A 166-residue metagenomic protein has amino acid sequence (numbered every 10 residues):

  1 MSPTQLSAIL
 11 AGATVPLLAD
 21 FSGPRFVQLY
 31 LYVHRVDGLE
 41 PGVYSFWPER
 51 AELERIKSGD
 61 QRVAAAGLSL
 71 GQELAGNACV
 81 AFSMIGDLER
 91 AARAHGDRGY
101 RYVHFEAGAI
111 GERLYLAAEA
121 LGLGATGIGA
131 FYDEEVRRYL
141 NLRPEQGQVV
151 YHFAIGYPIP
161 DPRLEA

Functional and structural regions predicted by a protein language model:
M1-V80: N-terminal amphipathic, basic helical "cap/leader" segment at the start of enzyme domains
I9, L29, F82, R98-R138: Small-aliphatic-rich amphipathic alpha-helix that forms the alpha element of a beta-alpha
T14, H34, D87-R90, E112-E119 (+3 more regions): Hydrophobic alpha-helix feature that most strongly marks membrane-spanning transmembrane helices and their immediate
H34-D37, R50-A51, D60-Q61, D87-R90 (+2 more regions): Short, glycine-/Ser/Thr-/acidic-enriched flexible segments
E40-V43, A92-G96, P162-A166: Short conserved micro-motifs at the rims of enzyme active sites and ligand-binding pockets
Q72-Y100: Active-site-adjacent "gating/activation" loops or surface patches in catalytic cores
G147-V149: A short alpha/beta connector and helix-capping loop motif
H152-A166: C-terminal helix-cap and adjacent tail motif
